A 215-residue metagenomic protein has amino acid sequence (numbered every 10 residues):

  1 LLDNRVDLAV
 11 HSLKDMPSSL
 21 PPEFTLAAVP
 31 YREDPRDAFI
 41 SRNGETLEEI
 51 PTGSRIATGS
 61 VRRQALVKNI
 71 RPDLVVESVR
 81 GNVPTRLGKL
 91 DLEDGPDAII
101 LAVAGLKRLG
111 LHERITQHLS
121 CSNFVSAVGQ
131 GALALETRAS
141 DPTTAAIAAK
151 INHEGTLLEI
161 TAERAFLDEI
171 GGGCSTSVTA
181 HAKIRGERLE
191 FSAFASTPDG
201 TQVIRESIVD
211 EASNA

Functional and structural regions predicted by a protein language model:
L1, V6-A9, E48-S54, L119 (+1 more regions): Hydrophobic transmembrane alpha-helix bundles
L2-A9, P17, V75, G81-P84: Central regulatory/effector-binding core of bacterial HTH transcription factors
L2-S12, P96-A102: Paired acidic/hydrophobic, glycine-rich loop segments that form the ligand-binding mouth/hinge of periplasmic-binding
N4, P22, T52, E93-D94: Structured loop/turn residues at beta-strand edges in well-structured enzyme cores
H11, V29, G59, V79 (+1 more regions): Conserved beta-strand termini and adjacent loop/short-helix elements that scaffold enzyme active sites in alpha/beta
L13-L74: A conserved helix-loop-strand patch within extracytoplasmic ligand-binding domains of the periplasmic binding
N69-A215: Small-molecule-sensing regulatory modules
